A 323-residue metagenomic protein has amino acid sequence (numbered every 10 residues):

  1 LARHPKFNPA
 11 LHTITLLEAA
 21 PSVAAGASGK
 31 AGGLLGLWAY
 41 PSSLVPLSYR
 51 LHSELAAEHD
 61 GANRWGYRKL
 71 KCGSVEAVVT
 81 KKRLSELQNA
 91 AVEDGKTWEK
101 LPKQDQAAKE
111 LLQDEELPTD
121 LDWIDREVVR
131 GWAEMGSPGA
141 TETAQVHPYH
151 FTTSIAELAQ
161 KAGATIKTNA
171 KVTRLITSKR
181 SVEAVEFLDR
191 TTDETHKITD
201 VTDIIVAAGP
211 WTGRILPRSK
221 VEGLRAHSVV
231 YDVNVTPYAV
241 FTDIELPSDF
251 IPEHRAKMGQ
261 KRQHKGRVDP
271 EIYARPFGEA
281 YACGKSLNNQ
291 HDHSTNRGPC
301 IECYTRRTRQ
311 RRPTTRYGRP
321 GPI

Functional and structural regions predicted by a protein language model:
A2-P5, G33-L35, W65-R68, T199-I323: Active-site substrate-recognition segment that forms the wall of the catalytic cavity or substrate channel
H4, A10, A162: Conserved dinucleotide-binding and phosphotransfer motif residues
K6-F7, T13, A19-G73, A77-L87: Conserved FAD-binding subdomain of flavin-dependent enzymes
T13-I14, I204: Hydrophobic anchor at the start of a short beta-strand that flanks the dinucleotide cofactor-binding loop
G29-L34, N89-A91, E110-D114, S181-E183 (+3 more regions): Short, glycine/charged-enriched secondary-structure capping and boundary segments
S43-L47, P138-L158, T305-G321: Short beta-strand to alpha-helix junction loop
E58-H59, G66-L70, S74-T168, R174-S181 (+1 more regions): Flavin (FAD/FMN) cofactor-binding and adjacent substrate-gating region of FAD-dependent oxidoreductase domains
T143-P237: Predominantly flavin-linked oxidoreductase catalytic cores and closely associated redox partners
